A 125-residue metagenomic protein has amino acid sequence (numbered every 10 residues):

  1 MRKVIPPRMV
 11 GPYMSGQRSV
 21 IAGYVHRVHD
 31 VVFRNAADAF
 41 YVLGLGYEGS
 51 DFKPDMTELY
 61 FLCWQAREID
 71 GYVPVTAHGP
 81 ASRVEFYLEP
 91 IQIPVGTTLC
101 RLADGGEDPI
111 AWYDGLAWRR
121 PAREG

Functional and structural regions predicted by a protein language model:
M1-G125: Catalytic toxin/effector domains delivered as secreted proteins or via bacterial secretion systems
